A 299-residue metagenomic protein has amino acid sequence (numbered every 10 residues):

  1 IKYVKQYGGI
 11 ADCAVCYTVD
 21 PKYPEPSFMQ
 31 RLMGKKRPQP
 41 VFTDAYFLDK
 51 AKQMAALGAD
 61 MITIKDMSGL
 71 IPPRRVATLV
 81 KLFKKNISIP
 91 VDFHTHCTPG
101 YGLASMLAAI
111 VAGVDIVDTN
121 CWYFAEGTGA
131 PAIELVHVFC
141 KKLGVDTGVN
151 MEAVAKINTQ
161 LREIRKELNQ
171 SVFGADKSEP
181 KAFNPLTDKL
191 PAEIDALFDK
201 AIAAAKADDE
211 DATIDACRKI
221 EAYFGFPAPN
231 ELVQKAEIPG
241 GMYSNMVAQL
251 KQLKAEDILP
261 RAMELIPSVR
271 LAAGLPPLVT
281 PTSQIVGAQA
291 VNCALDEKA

Functional and structural regions predicted by a protein language model:
I1-A299: Catalytic cores and adjacent flexible loops of soluble metabolic enzymes that perform enolate/carbanion chemistry on
